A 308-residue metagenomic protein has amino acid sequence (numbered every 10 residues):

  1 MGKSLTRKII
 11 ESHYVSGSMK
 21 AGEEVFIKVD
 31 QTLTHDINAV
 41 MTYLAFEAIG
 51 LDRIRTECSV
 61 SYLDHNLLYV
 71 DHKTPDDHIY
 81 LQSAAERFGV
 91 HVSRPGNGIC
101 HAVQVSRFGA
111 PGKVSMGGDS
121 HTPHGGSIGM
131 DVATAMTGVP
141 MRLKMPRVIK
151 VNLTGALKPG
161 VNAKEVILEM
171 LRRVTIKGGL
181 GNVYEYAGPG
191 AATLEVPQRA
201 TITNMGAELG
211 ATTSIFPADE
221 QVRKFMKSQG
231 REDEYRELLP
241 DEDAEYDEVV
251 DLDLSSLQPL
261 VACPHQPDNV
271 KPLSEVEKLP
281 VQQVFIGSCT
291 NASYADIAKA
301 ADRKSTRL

Functional and structural regions predicted by a protein language model:
M1-R307: Fe-S-dependent hydro-lyases/dehydratases of central metabolism
